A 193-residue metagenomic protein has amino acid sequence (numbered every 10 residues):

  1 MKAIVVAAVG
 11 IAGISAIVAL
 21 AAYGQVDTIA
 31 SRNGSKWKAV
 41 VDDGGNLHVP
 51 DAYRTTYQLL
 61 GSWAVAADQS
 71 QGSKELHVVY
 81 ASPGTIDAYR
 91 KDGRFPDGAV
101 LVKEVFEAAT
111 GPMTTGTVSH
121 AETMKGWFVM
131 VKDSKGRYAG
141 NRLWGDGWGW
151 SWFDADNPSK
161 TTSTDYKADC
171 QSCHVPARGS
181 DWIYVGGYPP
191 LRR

Functional and structural regions predicted by a protein language model:
M1-V5: Positively charged n-region of N-terminal signal peptides that target proteins for export
A8-A19: Bacterial N-terminal signal peptides
V18-T28: Signal peptide processing junction and immediate N-terminal pro/mature segment of secreted/exported proteins
V26-N33, V41, Y53-S62, A66 (+2 more regions): Sequence context surrounding c-type heme c attachment/ligation sites in exported
K36-P50: N-terminal module-boundary/linker segments of secreted carbohydrate-active enzymes
K38, R54, Q58, H77 (+1 more regions): Generic detector of well-ordered alpha-helical segments enriched in charged/polar residues, highlighting helical
L47, V79, Y184: Short clusters of hydrophobic/aromatic residues that line enzyme substrate/ligand-binding pockets
G72-K91, P112-T115: N-terminal post-signal-peptidase region of extra-cytosolic proteins
